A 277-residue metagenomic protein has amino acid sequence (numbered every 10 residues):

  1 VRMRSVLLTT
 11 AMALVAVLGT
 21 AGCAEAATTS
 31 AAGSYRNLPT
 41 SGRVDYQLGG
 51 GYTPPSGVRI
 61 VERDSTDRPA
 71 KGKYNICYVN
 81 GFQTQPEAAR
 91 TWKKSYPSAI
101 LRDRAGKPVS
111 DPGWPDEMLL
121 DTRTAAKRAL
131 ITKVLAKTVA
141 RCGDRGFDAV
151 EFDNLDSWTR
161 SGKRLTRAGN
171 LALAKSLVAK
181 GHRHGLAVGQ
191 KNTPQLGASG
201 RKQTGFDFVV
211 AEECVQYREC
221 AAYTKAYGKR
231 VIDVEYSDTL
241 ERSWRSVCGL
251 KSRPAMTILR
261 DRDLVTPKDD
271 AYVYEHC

Functional and structural regions predicted by a protein language model:
V1-A27: Secretory targeting and sorting signals
A26-C277: Glycan-processing catalytic domains of CAZymes
